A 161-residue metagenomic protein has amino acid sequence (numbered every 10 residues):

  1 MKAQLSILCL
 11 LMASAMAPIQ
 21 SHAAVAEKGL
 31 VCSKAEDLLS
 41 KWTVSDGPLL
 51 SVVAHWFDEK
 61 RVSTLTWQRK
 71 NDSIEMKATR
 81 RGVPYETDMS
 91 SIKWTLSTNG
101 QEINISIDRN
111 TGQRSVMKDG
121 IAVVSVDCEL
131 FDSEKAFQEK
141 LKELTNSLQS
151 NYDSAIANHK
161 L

Functional and structural regions predicted by a protein language model:
M1-L5: Positively charged n-region of N-terminal signal peptides that target proteins for export
I7-A15: Bacterial N-terminal signal peptides
A17-A23: Sec/Tat signal peptide C-region and signal peptidase I cleavage site
A24-V31, T87-T95, R109-R114: Short, hydrophobic/aromatic-rich segments at coil-to-beta transitions
E27, V31-Q68, N99-D108: Short, solvent-exposed loop/hinge segments that bridge or flank secondary-structure elements
T64, M76, R114-V116: Short linear proline/tyrosine/threonine-rich motifs used for host-factor recruitment and membrane trafficking/assembly
W67-I107: Contiguous, well-ordered beta-strand patches that form the walls/edges of small beta-barrel/beta-sandwich domains
T95-H159: Beta-sheet ligand-binding and adhesion/scaffold domains
